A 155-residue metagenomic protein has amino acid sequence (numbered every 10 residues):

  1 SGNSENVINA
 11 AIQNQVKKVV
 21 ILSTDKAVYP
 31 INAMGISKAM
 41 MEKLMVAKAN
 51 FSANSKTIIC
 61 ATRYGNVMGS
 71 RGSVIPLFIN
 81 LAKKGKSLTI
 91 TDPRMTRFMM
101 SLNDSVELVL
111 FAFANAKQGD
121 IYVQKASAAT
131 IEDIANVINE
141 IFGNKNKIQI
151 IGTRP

Functional and structural regions predicted by a protein language model:
S1, V19-D25, I31, T62-G65 (+3 more regions): Generic beta-strand/beta-sheet core signal
S1-T57: N-terminal Rossmann-like NAD(P)+-binding domain of SDR-like oxidoreductases, especially those catalyzing
G2, K26, G65-V67, M95-T96 (+3 more regions): Short, glycine-/Ser/Thr-/acidic-enriched flexible segments
A11, K26, M40-L44, K48-S52 (+5 more regions): Conserved NTP-handling cores and scaffolds of large molecular machines
A33, A39, S55, M68-P76 (+3 more regions): Glycine/proline-rich active-site loop of Rossmann-fold NAD(P)-dependent oxidoreductases
L44-T96, D120-I121, I151-T153: Conserved beta-loop-beta element that borders a ligand/cofactor-binding pocket
S70-L77, T91-F111, A129-I138: Substrate-positioning beta->alpha
N115-P155: Mid/C-terminal beta-alpha module of Rossmann-like enzyme folds, strongest in SDR-family dehydrogenases/epimerases
